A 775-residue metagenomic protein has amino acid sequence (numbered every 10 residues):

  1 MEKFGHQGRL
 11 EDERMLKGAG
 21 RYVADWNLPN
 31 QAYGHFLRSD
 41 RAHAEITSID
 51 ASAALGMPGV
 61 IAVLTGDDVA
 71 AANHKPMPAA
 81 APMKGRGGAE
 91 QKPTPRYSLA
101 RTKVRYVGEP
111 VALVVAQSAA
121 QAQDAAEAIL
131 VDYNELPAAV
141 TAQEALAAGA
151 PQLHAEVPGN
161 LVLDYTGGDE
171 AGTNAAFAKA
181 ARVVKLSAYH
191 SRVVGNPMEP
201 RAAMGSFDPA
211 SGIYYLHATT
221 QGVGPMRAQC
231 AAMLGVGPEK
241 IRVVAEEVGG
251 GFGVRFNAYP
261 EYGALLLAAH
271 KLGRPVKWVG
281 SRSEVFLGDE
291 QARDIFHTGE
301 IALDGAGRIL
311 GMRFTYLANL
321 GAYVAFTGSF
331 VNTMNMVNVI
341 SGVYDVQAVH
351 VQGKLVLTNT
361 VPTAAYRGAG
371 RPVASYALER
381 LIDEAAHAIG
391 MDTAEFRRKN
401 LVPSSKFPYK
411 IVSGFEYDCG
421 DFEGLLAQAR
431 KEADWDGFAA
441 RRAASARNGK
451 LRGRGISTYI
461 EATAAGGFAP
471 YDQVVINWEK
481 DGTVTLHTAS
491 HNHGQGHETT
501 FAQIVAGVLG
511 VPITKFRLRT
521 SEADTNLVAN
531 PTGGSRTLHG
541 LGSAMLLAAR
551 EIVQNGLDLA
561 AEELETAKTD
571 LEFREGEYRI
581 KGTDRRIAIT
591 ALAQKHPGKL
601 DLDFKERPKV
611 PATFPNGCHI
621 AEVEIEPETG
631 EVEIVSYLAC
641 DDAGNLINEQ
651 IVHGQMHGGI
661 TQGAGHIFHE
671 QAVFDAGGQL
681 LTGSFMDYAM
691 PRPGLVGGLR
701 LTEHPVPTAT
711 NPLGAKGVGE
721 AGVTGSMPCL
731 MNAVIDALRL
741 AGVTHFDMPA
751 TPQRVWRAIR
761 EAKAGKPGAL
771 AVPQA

Functional and structural regions predicted by a protein language model:
M1-V162, V183-L186: Flexible, low-hydrophobicity surface segments
E11-K17, A80-T94, N160-A203, D294-R380 (+3 more regions): Glycine-rich loop/linker segments at domain edges
M57, G66-D67, G235-K240, A269-V276 (+3 more regions): C-terminal catalytic domains of large/alpha subunits in multi-subunit enzymes
N73-P78, A125-A128, R227-Q229, F252-A258 (+10 more regions): Short acidic, glycine/serine/threonine-rich loops at helix termini
R101-V104, G237-A245, H270-S281, V285-F286: Conserved catalytic cysteine-centered active-site region of acyl-thioester-dependent Claisen-condensing enzymes
V115-A116, P260-L266, H297-R308: Active-site-proximal alpha-helical scaffold in enzymes
P151-L234, L401-T483, Q503, L681-L695 (+1 more regions): Helix-loop-helix junctions that connect adjacent transmembrane helices in secondary transporters/permeases, recognized
E247, G251-G273, K277-V279, H497-V505: Thiamine diphosphate
